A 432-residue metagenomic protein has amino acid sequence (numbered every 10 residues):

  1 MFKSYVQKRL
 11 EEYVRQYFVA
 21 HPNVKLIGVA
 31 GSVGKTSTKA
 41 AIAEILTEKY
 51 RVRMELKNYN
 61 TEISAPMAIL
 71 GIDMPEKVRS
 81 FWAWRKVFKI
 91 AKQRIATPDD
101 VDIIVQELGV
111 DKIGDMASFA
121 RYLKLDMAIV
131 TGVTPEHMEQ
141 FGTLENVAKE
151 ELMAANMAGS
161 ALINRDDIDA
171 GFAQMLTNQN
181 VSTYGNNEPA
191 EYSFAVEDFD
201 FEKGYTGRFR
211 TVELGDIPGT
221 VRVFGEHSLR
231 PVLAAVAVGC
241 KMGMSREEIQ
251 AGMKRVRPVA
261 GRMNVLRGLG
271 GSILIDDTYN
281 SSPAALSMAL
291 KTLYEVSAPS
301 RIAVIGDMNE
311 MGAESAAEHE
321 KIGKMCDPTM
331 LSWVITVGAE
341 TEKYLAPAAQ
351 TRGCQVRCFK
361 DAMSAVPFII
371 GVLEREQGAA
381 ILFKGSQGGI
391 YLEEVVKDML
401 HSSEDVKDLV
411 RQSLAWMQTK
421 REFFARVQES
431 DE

Functional and structural regions predicted by a protein language model:
M1-A30, S37-E44, E48-K49, I63 (+3 more regions): Short, basic phosphate-binding NTP loop
M1-E11, T177-N178, L214, A237-E432: ATP-dependent carboxylate-amine ligase
R15-H21, T47-K149, E248: ATP-dependent carboxylate-amine ligase catalytic core
V24, D100, K112, A120-R121 (+5 more regions): Acidic, Mg2+-coordinating active-site environments of NTP-dependent enzymes
G28-A30, E107, T131-G132, N164 (+2 more regions): Short beta-strand segments
V29-T38, A235, G385-Q387: Conserved adenylation A10 loop of the ANL superfamily
T38-K39, S64, D115-M116, E139-Q140 (+6 more regions): Short glycine-/acidic-enriched loop or helix-start segments at secondary-structure transitions that form or flank
G109-I113, D167-I168, N280-S281, A362-S364: Short beta->alpha connector loops
